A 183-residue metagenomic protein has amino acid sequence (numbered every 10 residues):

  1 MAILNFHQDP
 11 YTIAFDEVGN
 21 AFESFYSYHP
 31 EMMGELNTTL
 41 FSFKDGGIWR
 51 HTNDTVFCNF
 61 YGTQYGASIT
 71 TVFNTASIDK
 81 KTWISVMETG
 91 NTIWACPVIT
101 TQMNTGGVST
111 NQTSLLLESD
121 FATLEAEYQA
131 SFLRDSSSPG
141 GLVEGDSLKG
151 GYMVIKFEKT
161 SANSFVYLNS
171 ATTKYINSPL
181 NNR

Functional and structural regions predicted by a protein language model:
M1-R183: Beta-sheet repeat architectures centered on beta-propellers
